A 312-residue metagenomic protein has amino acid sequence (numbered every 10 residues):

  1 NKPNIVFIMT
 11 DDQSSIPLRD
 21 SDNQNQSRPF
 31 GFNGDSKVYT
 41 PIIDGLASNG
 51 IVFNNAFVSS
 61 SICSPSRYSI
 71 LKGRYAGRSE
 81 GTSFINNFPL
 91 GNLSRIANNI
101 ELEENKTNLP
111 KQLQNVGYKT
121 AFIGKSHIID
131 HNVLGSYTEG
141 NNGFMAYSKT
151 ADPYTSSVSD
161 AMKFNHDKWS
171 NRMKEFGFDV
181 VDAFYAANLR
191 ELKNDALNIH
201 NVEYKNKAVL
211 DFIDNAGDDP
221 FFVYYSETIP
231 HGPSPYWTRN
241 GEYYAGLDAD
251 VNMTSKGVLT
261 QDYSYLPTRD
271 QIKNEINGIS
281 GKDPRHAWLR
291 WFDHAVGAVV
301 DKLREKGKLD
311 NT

Functional and structural regions predicted by a protein language model:
K2-V6, S48-N54, Q114-A121, F176-D179 (+2 more regions): Loop/turn elements at helix/coil->beta-strand transitions in domains of secreted/extracellular proteins
F7-I8, S14-N108, Q112-F122, H131-Y137 (+1 more regions): Active-site segment of extracytoplasmic enzymes that catalyze sulfate/phosphate-ester chemistry
T10-K37, K168-E175, V181-T312: Active-site-proximal cap/lid insertion segments
S64, A76, I128, L189 (+1 more regions): Surface-exposed, flexible loop/turn segments at secondary-structure boundaries
G77-T82, A121, Y137-A186: Acidic, His- and aromatic-enriched active-site or binding-groove loops in soluble protein domains that engage sugars
A97-N99, S159, N198-H200: Short, flexible loop segments at the rims of nucleotide/cofactor-binding pockets, characterized by
K125: Active-site glycine-centered loops adjacent to acidic/histidine catalytic or metal-binding residues that shape
I129-M145, R239-N252: Internal, charge-rich low-complexity segments
